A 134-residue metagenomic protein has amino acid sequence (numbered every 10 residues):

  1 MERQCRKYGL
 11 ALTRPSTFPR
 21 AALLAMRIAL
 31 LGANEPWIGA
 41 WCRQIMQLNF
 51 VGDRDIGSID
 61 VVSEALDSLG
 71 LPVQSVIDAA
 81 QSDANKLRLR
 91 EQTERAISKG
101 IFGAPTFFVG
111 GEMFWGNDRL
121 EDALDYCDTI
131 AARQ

Functional and structural regions predicted by a protein language model:
M1-N49: Structural alpha/beta surface segment adjacent to cysteine/selenocysteine redox centers across thiol/disulfide enzymes
Q44-Q134: C-terminal cap of thioredoxin/glutaredoxin-like
